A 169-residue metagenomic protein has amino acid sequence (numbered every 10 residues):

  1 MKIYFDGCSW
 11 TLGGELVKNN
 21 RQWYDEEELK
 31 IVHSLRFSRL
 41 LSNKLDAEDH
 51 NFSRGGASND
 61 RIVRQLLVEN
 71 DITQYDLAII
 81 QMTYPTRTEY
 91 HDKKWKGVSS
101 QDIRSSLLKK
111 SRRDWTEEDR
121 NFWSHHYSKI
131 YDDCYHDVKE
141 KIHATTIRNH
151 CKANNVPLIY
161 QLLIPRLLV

Functional and structural regions predicted by a protein language model:
M1-D60: Serine-esterase "nucleophile elbow" of acetyl-processing enzymes
V32-H33, F37, R54-R64, D132-T146: Soluble or luminal CAZymes and related metallo-dependent hydrolases
L67-V169: Alpha-helical cap/lid subdomain in secreted, periplasmic, or secretory-pathway luminal O-acyl-processing enzymes
